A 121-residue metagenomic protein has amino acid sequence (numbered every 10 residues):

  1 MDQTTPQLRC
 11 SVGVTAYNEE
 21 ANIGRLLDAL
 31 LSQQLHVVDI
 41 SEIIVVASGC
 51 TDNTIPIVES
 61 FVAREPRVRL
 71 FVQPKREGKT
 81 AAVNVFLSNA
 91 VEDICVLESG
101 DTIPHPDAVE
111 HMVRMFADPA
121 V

Functional and structural regions predicted by a protein language model:
L8-S11, E42: Cell-envelope/extracellular polymer assembly enzymes that use nucleotide-activated donors
A21-G24, D52-S60, V83, D107: Acidic helix N-cap motif at the loop->helix transition within catalytic regions of sugar-transfer enzymes
D28-I40: Short, acidic, metal-binding catalytic loop of nucleotide-sugar glycosyltransferases
A29, A47-P56, K75: A conserved acidic beta->alpha catalytic loop
D39-G49, F71-Q73: Short beta-strand/loop segment that forms part of the nucleotide-sugar
Q73-A90: Glycine-rich, basic loop-to-helix element that forms the pyrophosphate-binding segment of sugar-nucleotide handling
C95: Short aromatic/hydrophobic "clamp" motif used to bind/position activated sugar donors
D107-V121: Conserved donor NDP-sugar-binding/catalytic core segment of glycosyltransferases
